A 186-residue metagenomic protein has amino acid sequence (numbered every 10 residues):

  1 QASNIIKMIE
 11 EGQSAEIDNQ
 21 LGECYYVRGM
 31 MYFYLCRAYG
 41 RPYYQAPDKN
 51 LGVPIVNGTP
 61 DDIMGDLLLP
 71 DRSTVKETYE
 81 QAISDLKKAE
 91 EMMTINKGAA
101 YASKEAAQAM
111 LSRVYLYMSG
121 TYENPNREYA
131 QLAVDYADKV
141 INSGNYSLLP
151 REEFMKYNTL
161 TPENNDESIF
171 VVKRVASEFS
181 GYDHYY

Functional and structural regions predicted by a protein language model:
Q1-G40, S73-E77, K88-I95: Conserved, well-structured interaction surfaces
I5, Y25, T78, D85 (+4 more regions): Alpha-helical solenoid repeat scaffolds, predominantly canonical TPR units
E10-Q13, C36-Y43, K97, V114-N126: Short coil/turn linking the two alpha-helices of tandem helical-hairpin repeats
E16-D18, N96-K104, P125, L148-R151: Surface-exposed patches in mature extracellular/periplasmic domains of secreted proteins
Q20, V27, Y34, S103-E105 (+3 more regions): "A position-specific structural signal for the A-helix of alpha-solenoid helical repeats
A38-E80, T121-Q131: Short coil/linker segments at helix-helix boundaries
I83, L132-Y186: Hydrophobic-face positions in mid-chain alpha helices that act as interaction patches
M93-E123, V134: Aromatic- and glycine-enriched pocket-lining scaffold segments that form the walls of small-molecule binding clefts
